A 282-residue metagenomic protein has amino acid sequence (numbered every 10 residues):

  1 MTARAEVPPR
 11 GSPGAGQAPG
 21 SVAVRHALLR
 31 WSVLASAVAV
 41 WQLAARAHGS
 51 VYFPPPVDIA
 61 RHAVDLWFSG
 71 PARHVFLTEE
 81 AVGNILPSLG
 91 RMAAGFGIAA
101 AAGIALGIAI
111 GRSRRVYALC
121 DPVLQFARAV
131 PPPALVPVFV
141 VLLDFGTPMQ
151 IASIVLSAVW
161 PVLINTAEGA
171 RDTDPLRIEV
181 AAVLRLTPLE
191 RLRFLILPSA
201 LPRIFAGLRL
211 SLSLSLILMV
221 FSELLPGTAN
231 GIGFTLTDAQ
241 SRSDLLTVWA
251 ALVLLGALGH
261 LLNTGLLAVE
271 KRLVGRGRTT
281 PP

Functional and structural regions predicted by a protein language model:
M1-A35, T264-P282: Transmembrane alpha-helical segments of polytopic membrane transport and secretion proteins
A47-G97: Periplasmic/extracellular loop-to-transmembrane helix junction in inner-membrane transport proteins
V82-G90, Y117, L124-A127, D144 (+5 more regions): Alpha-helical membrane-interface segments at transmembrane helix boundaries
A94-L124: Transmembrane-helix boundary motif in ABC transporter permease subunits
Q125-P161, E168-G169: Generic hydrophobic transmembrane alpha-helix motif, especially the helices
V141, A170, I217-L255, V274 (+1 more regions): Glycine-rich helix-loop "coupling/hinge" segments at transmembrane-helix boundaries in multipass transporters
A152, L156, P188-F221, W249-A250 (+3 more regions): Transmembrane alpha-helices
V162-I204, L236: Short cytoplasmic-facing helical segments at TM-TM junctions of multi-pass membrane proteins
